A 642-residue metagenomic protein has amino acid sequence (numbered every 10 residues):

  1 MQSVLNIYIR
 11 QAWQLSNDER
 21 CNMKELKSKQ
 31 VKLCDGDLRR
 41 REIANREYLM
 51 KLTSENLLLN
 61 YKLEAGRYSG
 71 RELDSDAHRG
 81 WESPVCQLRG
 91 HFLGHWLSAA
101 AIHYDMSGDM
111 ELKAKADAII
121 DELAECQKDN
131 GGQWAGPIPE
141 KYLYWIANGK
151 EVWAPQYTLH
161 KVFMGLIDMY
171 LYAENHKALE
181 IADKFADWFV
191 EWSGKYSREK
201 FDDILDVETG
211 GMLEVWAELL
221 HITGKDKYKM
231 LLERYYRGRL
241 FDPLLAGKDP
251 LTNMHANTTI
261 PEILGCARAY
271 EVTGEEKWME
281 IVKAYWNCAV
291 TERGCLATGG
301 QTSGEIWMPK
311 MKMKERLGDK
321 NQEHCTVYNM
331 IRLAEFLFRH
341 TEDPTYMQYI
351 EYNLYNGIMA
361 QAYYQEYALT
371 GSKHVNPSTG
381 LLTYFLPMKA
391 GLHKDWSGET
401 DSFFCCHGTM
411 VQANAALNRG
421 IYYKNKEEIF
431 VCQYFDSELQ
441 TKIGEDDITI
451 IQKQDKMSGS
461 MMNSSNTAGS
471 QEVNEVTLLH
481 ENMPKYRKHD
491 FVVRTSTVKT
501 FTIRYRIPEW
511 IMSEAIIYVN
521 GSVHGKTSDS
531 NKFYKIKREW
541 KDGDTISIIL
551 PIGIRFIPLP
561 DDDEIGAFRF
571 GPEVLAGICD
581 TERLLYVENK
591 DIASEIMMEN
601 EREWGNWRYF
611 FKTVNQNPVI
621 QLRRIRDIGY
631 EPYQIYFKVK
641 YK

Functional and structural regions predicted by a protein language model:
W13-F92, A114-E140, H176: Low-complexity, Ser/Thr/Pro/Gly-enriched N-terminal "stalk/linker" regions
L59-C86, A135-A154, D203-L219, A246-G265 (+2 more regions): Carbohydrate-binding/catalytic loop surfaces
R71-C86, H103-R234: Extended ligand-binding groove/face enriched in aromatic
C86-D105, A154-Y170, L205-H221, M254-E271 (+2 more regions): Well-ordered alpha-helical segments within folded domains of soluble proteins
W188, D206-P243, N253-M311, H324-D343: Active-site neighborhood of glycoside hydrolase catalytic domains
V282, M347-N463, G469-R487, V492-R494 (+3 more regions): C-terminal beta-rich recognition modules with glycine/proline-rich loops and embedded aromatic residues
V498-V519: Beta-strand-rich binding/interaction modules
M512-R538, F556-D561: Solvent-exposed beta-strand/loop surfaces of large extracellular or lumenal domains
